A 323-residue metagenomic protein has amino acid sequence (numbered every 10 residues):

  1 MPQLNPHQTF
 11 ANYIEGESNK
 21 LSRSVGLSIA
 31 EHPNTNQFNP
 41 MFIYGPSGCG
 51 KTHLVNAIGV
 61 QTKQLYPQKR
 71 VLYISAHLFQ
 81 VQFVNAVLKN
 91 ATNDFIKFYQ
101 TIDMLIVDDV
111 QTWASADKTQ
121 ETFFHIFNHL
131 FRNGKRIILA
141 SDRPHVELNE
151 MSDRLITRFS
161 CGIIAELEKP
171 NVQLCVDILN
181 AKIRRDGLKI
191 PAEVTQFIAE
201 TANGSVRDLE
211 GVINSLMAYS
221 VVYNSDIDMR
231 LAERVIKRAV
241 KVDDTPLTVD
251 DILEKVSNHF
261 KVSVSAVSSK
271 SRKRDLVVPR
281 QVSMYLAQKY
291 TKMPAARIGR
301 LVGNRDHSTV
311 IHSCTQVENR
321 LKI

Functional and structural regions predicted by a protein language model:
P2, I29-F38: Phosphate-binding P-loop
P2-L21: Dynamic helix-loop-helix/coil hinge segments at AAA+ ATPase domain boundaries and subdomain interfaces
N34-N56: Walker A/P-loop nucleotide-binding motif
K63, Q68-M104, D117: Short glycine-rich substrate-engagement loop in P-loop NTPases that contacts/grips substrate
V84-L88, H145-C161: Short regulatory helix/loop adjacent to the ATP-binding pocket of P-loop NTPases
E147-N149, G162-L174: Conserved AAA+ ATPase "SRH/arginine-finger" region at the nucleotide-binding site
N180-R184, T195-T201, R207-V222, L231: C-terminal helical "lid" of AAA+/P-loop NTPase domains
A266-I323: Terminal-proximal interaction/regulatory segments of ATP-powered molecular machines
